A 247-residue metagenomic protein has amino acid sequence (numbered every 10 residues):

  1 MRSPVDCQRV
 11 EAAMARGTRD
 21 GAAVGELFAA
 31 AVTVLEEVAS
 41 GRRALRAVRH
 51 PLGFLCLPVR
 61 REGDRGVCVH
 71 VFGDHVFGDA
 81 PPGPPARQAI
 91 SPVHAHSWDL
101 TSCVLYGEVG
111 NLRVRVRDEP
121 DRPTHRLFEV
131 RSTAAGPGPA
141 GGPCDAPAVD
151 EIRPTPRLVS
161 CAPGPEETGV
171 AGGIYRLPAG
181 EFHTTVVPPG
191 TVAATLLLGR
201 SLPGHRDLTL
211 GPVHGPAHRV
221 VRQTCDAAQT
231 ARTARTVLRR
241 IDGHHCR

Functional and structural regions predicted by a protein language model:
M1-H75: A short, N-terminal "cap"/entry segment at the start of jelly-roll beta-barrel domains of the cupin/DSBH fold
R43-A47, R87-H94, G164, T184: Catalytic micro-motifs at enzyme active sites that drive phosphoryl/nucleotidyl and oxygen chemistry
V69-H94: Conserved short histidine dyad/triad with adjacent acidic residue
S97-N111, R115, L198: Short, conserved beta-strand element in jelly-roll/cupin
N111-L112, H183-P188: Short beta-strand His + acidic residue motifs that chelate non-heme Fe in jelly-roll/DSBH and cupin folds
R115-A179: Short acidic-glycine-tyrosine-enriched beta hairpin
G190-D207: A short hydrophobic beta-strand segment most commonly corresponding to one strand of the jelly-roll/cupin
P203-R247: Long, compositionally biased interface segments
